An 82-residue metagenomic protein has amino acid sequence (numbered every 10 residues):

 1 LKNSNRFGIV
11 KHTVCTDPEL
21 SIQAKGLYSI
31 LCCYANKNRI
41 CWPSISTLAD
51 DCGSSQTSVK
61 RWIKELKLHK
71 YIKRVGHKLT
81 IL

Functional and structural regions predicted by a protein language model:
L1-S4: N-terminal leader segment of winged-helix/HTH proteins
T13-G26, L31-L82: Winged helix-turn-helix DNA-binding recognition segment
